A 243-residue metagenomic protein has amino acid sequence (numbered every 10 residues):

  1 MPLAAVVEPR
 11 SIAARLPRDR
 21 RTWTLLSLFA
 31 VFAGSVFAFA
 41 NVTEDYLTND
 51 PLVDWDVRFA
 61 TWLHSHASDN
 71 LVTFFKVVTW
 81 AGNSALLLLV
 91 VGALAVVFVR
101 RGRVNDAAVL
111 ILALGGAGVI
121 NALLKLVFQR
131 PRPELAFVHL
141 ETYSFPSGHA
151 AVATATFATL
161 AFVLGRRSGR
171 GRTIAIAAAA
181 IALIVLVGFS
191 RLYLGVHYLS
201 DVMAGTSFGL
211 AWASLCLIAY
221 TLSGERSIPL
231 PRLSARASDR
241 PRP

Functional and structural regions predicted by a protein language model:
M1-L86, L126-F137, R242: N-terminal transmembrane-helix/juxtamembrane module of multi-pass inner/ER membrane proteins
R10-S11, V91, A136-P243: Membrane-embedded catalytic cores of phosphoryl/pyrophosphoryl-handling enzymes
S11-F32, G102-V109, G169-A179: N-terminal export and membrane-targeting signals
F32, V36, H64, V109-A113 (+5 more regions): Alpha-helical transmembrane segments in multi-pass membrane proteins
F39, L71, I120, L124 (+3 more regions): Alpha-helical membrane-inserting segments
A40-N41, N121-R132, L186-H197: C-terminal ends of transmembrane alpha-helices and the immediately adjacent extracellular/lumenal or cytosolic loop
L47-T48, V53-V57, L89-A178: Membrane-interface loops
V78-T79, K125, F145, H197: Residue-level signal for helical boundary/lining positions with a hydrophobic bias
